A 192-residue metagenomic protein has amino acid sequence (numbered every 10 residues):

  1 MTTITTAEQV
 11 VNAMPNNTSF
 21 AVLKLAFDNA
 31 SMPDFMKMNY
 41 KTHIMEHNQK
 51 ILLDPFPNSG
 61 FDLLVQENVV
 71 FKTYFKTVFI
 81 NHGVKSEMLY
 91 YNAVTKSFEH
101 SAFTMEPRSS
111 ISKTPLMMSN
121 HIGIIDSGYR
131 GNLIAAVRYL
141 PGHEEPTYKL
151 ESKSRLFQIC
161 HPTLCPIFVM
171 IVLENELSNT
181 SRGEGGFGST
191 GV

Functional and structural regions predicted by a protein language model:
M1-V192: DUTPase catalytic domain/fold
